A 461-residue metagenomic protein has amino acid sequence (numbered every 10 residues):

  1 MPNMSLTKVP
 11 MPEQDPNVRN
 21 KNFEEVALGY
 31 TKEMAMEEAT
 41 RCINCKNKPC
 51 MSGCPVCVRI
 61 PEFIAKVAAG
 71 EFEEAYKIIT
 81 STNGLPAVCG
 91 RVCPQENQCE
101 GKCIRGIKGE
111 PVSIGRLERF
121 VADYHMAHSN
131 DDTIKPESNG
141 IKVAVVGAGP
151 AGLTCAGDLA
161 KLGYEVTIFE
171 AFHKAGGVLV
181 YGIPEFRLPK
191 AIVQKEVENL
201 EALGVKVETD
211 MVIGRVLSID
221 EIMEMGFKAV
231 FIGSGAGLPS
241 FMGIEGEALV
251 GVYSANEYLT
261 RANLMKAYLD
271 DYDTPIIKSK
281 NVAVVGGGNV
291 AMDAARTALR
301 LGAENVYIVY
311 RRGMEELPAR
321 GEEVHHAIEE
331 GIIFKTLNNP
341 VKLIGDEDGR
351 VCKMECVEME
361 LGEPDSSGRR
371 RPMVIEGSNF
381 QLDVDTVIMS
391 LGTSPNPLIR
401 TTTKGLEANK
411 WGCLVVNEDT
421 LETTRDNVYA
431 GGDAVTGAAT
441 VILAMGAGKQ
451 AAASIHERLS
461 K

Functional and structural regions predicted by a protein language model:
S52, V56-K135, E201, T209 (+1 more regions): Glycine/serine-rich phosphate-binding loop and adjoining beta1-alpha1 elements at the start of nucleotide-handling
E74, E137, K142-V146, Q194-I244 (+4 more regions): Feature captures the FAD/FMN-dependent oxidoreductase FAD-binding
G84, G149-A151, K174, G288-V290 (+1 more regions): Residue-level detector of alpha-helix initiation sites
V121-E137, K195-R215, F241-L301, N409-D419 (+1 more regions): Glycine-rich dinucleotide-binding loop and its adjacent helix/turn
I141-T167, A291-L299: N-terminal Rossmann-like FAD-binding beta1-loop-alpha1 element of flavoenzymes
I168, F172-L203, V207, A295-K342: Rossmann-like dinucleotide-binding cores of NAD(P)H-dependent redox enzymes
A248-S279, P364-A438: FAD-site-proximal beta/loop scaffold in flavoenzymes
A294, A434-K461: A conserved FAD-binding loop/helix module that cradles the flavin
